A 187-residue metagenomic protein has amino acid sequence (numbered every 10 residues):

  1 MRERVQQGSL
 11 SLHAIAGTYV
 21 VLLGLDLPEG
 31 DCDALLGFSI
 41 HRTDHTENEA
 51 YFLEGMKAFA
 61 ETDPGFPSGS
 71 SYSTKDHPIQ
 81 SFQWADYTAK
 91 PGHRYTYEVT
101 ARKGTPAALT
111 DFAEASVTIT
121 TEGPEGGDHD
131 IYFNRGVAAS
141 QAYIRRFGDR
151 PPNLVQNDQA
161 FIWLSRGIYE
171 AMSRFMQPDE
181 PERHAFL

Functional and structural regions predicted by a protein language model:
V5-G37: Contiguous beta-strand segments within globular domains
Q6-G8, G24, F82, S116-L187: PLD-like (HKD) phosphodiesterase/transphosphatidyltransferase domain
I15-V21, P78-Q80, A113: Ser/Thr- and Asn-enriched, surface-exposed coil loops between beta-strands
G37-R94, G104-T105: Recognizes extended acidic, P/S/T-rich segments that occur within or adjacent to Ig-like beta-sandwich modules
R102-T110: Short acidic/polar inter-strand loop motif in beta-rich domains
T110-S116: Short Trp-Ser/Thr-centered turn/loop motifs at beta-strand boundaries
